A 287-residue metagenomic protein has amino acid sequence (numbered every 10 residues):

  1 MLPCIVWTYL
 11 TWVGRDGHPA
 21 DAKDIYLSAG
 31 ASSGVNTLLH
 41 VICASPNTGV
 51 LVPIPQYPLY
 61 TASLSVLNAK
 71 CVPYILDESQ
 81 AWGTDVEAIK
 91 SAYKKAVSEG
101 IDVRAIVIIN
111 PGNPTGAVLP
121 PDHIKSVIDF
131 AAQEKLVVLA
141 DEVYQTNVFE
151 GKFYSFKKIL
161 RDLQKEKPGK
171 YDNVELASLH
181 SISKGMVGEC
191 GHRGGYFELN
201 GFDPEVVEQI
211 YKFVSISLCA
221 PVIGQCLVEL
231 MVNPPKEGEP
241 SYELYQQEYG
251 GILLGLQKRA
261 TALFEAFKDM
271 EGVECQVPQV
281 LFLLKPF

Functional and structural regions predicted by a protein language model:
M1-Q133, Q145-G169, A177-S178: Conserved core of the PLP fold type I
C4-T8, G34, H123, V127 (+4 more regions): Alpha-helical packing segments of well-folded alpha/beta enzyme cores
G14-P19, E239, A266-Q276: Surface-exposed helix-capping loop/turn segments at secondary-structure junctions
A96, L160-Q257, T261-M270: Conserved core segment of the aminotransferase class I/II
E142: Walker B catalytic acidic pair
L179, E274-Q279: Short beta-strand
F282-F287: Conserved PLP-binding active-site segment of the aspartate aminotransferase-like
